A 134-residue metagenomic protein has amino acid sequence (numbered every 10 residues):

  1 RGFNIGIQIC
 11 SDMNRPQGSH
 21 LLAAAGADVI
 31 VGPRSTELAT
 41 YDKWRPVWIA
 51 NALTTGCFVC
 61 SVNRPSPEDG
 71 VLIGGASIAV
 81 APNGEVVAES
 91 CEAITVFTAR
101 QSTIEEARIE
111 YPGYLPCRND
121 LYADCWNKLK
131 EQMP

Functional and structural regions predicted by a protein language model:
R1-F3, A25, K130-P134: RNA-binding accessory domains that recognize and position tRNA/RNA substrates
N4, N14-V96: CN hydrolase (nitrilase-like) catalytic-core segments centered on the catalytic cysteine and neighboring Lys/Glu
R64-P134: C-terminal beta-strand edge segments of enzyme domains
